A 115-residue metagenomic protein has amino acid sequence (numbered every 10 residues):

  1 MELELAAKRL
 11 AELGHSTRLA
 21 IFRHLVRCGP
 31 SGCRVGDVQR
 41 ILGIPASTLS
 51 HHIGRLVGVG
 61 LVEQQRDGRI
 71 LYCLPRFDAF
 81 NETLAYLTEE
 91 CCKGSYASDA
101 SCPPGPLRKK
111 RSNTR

Functional and structural regions predicted by a protein language model:
M1-L5, R23-R27, F77-R115: Amphipathic alpha-helical dimerization/coiled-coil segments that flank or bridge DNA-binding/regulatory modules
E4-P45, D67-F80: N-terminal helix-turn-helix DNA-binding core of bacterial DNA-binding proteins
K8, G58-V59: A generic local structural motif
R40, V57-G58: Alpha-helical residues within the helix-turn-helix
I44-S47, K109: Intrinsic disorder/low-complexity segments
I53-G54: Short, hydrophobic-biased segments on the C-terminal half of alpha helices that form "recognition helices"
